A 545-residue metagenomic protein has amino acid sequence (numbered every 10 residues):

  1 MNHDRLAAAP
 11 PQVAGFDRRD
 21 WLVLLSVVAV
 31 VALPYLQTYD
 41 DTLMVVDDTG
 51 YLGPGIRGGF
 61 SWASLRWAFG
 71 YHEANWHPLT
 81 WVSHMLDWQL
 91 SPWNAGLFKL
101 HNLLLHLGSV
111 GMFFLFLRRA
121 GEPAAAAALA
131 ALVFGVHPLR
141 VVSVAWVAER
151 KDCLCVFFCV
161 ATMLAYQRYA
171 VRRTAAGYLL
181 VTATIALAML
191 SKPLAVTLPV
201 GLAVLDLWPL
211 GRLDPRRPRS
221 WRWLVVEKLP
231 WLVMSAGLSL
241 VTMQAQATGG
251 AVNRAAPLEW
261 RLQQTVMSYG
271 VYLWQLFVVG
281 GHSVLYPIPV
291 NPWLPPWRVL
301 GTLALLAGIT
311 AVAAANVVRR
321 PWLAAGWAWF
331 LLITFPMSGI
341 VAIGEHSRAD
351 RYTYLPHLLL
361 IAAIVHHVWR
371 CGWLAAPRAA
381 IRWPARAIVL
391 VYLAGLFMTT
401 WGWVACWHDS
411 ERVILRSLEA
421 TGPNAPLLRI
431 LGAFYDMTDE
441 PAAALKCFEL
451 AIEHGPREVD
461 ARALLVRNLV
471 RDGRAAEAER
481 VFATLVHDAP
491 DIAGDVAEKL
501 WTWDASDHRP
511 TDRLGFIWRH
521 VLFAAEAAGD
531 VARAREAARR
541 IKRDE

Functional and structural regions predicted by a protein language model:
N2-R471: Polytopic membrane enzymes that build or remodel cell-surface glycoconjugates and lipids
L418-E419, I452, A483-H487, A493 (+2 more regions): A conserved position within tetratricopeptide repeats
G422, P456, P490-D491, D512 (+1 more regions): Short coil turns that delineate tetratricopeptide repeat
I430-L431, L465, V496, L500 (+2 more regions): Structural register within alpha-helical repeat arrays
A433, H487-H508: Alpha-helical adaptor scaffolds
F434, N468, L485-D488, W503 (+2 more regions): TPR/TPR-like alpha-solenoid repeats
R471-E479, W503-I517: Alpha-helical linker/edge segments of TPR/alpha-solenoid repeat scaffolds and analogous pre-/post-domain helices
